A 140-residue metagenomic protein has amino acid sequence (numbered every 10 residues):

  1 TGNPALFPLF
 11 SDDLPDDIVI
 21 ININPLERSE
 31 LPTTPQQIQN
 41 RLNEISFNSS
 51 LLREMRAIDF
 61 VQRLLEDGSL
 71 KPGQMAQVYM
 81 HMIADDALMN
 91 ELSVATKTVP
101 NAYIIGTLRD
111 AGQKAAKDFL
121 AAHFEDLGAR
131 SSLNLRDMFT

Functional and structural regions predicted by a protein language model:
G2-T140: Non-catalytic peripheral regions of patatin-like phospholipases
